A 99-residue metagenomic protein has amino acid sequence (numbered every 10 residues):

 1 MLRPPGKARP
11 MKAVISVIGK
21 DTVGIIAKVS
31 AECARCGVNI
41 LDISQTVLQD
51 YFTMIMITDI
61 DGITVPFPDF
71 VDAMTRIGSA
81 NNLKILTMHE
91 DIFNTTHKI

Functional and structural regions predicted by a protein language model:
L2-I99: A conserved regulatory-domain signal marking ACT and ACT-like small-molecule sensing domains and adjacent regulatory
